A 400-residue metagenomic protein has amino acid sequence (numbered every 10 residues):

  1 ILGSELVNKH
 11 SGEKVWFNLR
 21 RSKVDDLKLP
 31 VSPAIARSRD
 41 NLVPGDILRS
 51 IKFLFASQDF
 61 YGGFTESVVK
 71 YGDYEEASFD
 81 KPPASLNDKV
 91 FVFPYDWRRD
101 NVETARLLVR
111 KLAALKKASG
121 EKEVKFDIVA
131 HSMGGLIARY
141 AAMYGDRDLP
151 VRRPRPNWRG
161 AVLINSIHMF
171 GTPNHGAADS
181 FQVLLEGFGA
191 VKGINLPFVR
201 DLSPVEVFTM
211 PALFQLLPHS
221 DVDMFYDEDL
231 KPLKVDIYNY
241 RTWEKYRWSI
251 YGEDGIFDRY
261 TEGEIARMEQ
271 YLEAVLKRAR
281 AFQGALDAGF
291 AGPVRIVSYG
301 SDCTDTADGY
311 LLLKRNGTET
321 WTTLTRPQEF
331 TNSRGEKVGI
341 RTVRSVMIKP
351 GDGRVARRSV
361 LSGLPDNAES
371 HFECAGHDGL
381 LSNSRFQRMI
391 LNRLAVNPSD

Functional and structural regions predicted by a protein language model:
I1-V129, M133-P218, D223-D236, P327 (+1 more regions): N-terminal non-catalytic accessory region
V15-R20, W97, W243-D258: Tryptophan-centered motif/residue detector
K234-Y240, Y246: Long, charge-rich alpha-helical interaction segments
W248-D400: C-terminal subdomain of alpha/beta-hydrolase-fold enzymes, centered on the catalytic histidine and its supporting
